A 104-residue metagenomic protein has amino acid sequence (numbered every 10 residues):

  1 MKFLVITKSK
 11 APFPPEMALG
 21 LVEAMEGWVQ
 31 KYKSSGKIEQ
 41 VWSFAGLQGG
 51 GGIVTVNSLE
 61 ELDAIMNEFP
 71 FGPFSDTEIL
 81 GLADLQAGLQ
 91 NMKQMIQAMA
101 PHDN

Functional and structural regions predicted by a protein language model:
M1-N104: Conserved, structured core segments of small domains
